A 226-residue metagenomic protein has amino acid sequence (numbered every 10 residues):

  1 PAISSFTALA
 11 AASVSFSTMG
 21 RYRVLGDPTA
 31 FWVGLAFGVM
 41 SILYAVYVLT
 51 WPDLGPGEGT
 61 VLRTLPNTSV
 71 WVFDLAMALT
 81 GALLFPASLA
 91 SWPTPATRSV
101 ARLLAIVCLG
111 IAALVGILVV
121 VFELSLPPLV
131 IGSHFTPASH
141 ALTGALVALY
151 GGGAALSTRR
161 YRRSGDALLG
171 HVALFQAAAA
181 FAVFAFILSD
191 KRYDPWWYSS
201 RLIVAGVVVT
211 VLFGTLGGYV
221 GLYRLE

Functional and structural regions predicted by a protein language model:
P1-A90, W197-V208: Individual alpha-helical transmembrane segments in multi-pass integral membrane proteins
P1-I3, T7, L118-E226: Interfacial "cap-and-anchor" motif at the non-cytosolic start of specific transmembrane alpha-helices
M19-R23, S88-P95, A155-R163, L216-G217: Structural signal for the C-terminal ends of transmembrane alpha-helices and the immediately following loop
L25-F37, S99-C108, S164-F175: Membrane-interfacial loop-to-transmembrane alpha-helix junctions, especially the N-terminal start
M40, C108-I111, A178-A180, G206: Small-residue-rich segments of transmembrane alpha-helices in multi-pass membrane proteins, especially helix faces
L43, Y47, L114-V115, A179-A182: Alpha-helical transmembrane segments of multipass membrane proteins
L49-L65, A76, L83-L84, S88-V100 (+1 more regions): Membrane-proximal helix-loop-helix units in multi-pass membrane proteins
L109-V115, L149-Y150: Core hydrophobic alpha-helical transmembrane segments of single-pass membrane proteins
